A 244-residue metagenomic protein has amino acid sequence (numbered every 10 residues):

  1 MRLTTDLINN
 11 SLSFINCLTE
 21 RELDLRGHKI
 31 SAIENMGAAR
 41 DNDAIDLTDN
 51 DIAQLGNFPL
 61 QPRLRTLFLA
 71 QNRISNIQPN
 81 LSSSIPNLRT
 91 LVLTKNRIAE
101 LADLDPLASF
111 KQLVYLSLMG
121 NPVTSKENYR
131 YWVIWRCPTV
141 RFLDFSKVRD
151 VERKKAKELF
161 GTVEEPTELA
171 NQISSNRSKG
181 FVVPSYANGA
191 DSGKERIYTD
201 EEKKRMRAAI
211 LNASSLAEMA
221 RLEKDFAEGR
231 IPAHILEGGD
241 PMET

Functional and structural regions predicted by a protein language model:
M1-D51, P59, T66, S84-I85 (+3 more regions): Long, contiguous C-terminal flanking segments immediately downstream of a protein's structured core
L55: The catalytic core of metal-dependent phosphodiesterases that act on cyclic dinucleotides
F68-A70: Folded alpha-helical interaction cores of eukaryotic complex subunits
N72-R73, S84-L91, N96-R97: Long, polar low-complexity repeats
Q78: Glycine/small-residue-rich loop that forms an oxyanion/phosphate-binding "nest" at active or ligand-binding sites
E100: Active-site glycine-rich loop that binds ribose-phosphate moieties when present
